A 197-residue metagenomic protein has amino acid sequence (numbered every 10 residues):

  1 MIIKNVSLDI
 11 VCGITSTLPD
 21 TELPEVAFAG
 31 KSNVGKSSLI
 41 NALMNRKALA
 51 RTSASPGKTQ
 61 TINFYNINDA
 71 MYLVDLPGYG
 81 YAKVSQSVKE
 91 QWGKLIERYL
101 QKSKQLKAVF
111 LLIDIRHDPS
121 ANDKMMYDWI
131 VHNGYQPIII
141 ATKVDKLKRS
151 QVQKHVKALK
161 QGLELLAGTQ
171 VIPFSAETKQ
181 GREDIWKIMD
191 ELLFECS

Functional and structural regions predicted by a protein language model:
M1-K83, F194: Conserved G1/Walker A P-loop phosphate-binding module
I2-T15, K146-S197: Canonical P-loop GTPase G-domain recognition
E22-L23, L43, Q86-K89, K124-D128 (+2 more regions): Short, glycine/charged-enriched secondary-structure capping and boundary segments
K58, M71, G78-Y81, R116-D118 (+2 more regions): Conserved nucleotide-binding/hydrolysis micro-motifs of P-loop NTPases
Y65, T142, I185: Residue-level signal for inorganic ion chemistry
N68-L106: Conserved nucleotide-sensing/catalytic segment adjacent to the nucleotide-binding pocket in NTP-handling enzymes
K89-G93, S120, R182: Amphipathic alpha-helical transducer elements in NTP-driven molecular machines
K94-T169: Conserved C-terminal guanine-recognition region of P-loop GTPase G domains, centered on the G4
